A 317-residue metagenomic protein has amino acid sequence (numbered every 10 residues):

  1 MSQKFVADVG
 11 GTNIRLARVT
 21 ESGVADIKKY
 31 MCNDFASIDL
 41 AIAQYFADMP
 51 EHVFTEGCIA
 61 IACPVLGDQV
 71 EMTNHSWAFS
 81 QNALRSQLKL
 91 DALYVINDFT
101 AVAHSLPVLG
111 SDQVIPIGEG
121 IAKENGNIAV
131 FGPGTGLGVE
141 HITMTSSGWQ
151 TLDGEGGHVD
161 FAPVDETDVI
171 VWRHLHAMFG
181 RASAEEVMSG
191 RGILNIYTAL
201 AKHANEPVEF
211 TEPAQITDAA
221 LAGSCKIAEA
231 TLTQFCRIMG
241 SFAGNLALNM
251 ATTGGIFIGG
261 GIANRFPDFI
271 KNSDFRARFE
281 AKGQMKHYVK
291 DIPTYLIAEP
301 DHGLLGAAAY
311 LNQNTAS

Functional and structural regions predicted by a protein language model:
M1-H52, I170-S317: ATP-binding/phosphotransfer module of carbohydrate and carboxylate kinases, centering on a glycine-rich
K4-D8, F54-C58, Y94, I128-G132 (+1 more regions): Short glycine-aspartate micro-motif
I14, P64-L66, G136-E140, N195 (+1 more regions): Short, acidic Gly/Pro/Ser/Thr-rich loop/turn segments
R18-V19, A43, V70-M72, P107-V108 (+2 more regions): Short amphipathic alpha-helical segments
M31, M72-H75, Y94-A101, E119-K123 (+2 more regions): Active-site nucleophile and cofactor-binding loops and adjacent substrate-binding regions of central metabolic enzymes
P50-Q113, A263-D268: Short beta-strand-loop/turn "lid" adjacent to the catalytic site in phosphate-handling enzymes
A92-K123, A214-K226, A230-C236, S241: ATP-dependent carbohydrate kinase catalytic cores
I115-A184, D268, D274-K286: Glycine-rich phosphate-binding loop of actin/hexokinase-like ATP-binding domains
